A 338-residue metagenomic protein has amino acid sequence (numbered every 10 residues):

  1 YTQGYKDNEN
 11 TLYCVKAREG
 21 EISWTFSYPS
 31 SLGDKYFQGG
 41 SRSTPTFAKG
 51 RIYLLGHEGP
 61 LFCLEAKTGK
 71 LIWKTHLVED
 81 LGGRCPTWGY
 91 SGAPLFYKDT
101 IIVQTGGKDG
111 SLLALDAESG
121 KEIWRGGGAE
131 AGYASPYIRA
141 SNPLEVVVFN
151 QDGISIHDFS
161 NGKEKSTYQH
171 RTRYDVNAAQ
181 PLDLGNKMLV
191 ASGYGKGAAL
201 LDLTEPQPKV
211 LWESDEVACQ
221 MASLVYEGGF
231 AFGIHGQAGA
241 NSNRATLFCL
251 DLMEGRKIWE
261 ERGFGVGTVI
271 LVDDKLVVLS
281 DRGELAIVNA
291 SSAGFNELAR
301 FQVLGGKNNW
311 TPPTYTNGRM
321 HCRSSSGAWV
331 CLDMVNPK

Functional and structural regions predicted by a protein language model:
Y1-K338: Noncatalytic, solvent-exposed loop/strand surfaces of beta-propeller-type extracellular/periplasmic domains
